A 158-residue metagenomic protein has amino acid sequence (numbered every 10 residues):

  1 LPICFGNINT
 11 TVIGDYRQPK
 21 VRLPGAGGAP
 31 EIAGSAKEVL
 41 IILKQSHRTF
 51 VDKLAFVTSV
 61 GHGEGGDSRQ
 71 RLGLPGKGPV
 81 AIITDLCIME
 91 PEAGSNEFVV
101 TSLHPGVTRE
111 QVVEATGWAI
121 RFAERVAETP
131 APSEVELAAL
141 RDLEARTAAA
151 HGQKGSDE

Functional and structural regions predicted by a protein language model:
L1-T116: Conserved phosphate- and dinucleotide-binding cores of soluble alpha/beta proteins, encompassing both enzyme active
G78-I83, C87-F98, A119-E158: Intrinsically disordered, low-complexity segments enriched in small residues
